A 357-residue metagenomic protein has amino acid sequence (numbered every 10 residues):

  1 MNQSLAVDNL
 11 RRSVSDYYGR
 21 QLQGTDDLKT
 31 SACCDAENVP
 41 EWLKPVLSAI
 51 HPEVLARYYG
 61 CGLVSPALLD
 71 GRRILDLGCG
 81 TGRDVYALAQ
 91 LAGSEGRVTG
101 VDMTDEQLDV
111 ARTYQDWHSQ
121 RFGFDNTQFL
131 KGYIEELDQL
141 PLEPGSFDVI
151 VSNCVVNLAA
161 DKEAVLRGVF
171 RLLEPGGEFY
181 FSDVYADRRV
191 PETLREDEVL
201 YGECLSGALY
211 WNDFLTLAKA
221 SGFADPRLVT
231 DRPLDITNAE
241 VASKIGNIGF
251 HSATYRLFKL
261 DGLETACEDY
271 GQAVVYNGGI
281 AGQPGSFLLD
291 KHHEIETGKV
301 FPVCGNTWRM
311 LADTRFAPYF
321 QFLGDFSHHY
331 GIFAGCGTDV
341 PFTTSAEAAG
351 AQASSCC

Functional and structural regions predicted by a protein language model:
C34-R73, A87, L91: Conserved alpha-helix/loop element of class I SAM-dependent methyltransferases that forms part of the SAM/SAH-binding
L69-L77, T81-L137: Class I SAM-dependent methyltransferase SAM/SAH-binding core
D138-V149: A short acidic, Gly/Pro-enriched loop at the edge of an enzyme's catalytic core that lines a small-molecule cofactor
D148-D161: A short SAM/SAH-binding and catalytic strip from SAM-dependent methyltransferases
E163-E178: A short glycine-rich, Lys/Arg-flanked "PGG" loop and its adjoining helix->strand segment in the class I
Y185-L205: Short, glycine-/aromatic-enriched active-site segment of Class I SAM-dependent methyltransferases
G207-G222, L228: Short alpha-helix
S221, R227-R232, N238-C357: C-terminal lobe and adjacent flexible extensions of AdoMet/dcAdoMet transferase-like proteins
